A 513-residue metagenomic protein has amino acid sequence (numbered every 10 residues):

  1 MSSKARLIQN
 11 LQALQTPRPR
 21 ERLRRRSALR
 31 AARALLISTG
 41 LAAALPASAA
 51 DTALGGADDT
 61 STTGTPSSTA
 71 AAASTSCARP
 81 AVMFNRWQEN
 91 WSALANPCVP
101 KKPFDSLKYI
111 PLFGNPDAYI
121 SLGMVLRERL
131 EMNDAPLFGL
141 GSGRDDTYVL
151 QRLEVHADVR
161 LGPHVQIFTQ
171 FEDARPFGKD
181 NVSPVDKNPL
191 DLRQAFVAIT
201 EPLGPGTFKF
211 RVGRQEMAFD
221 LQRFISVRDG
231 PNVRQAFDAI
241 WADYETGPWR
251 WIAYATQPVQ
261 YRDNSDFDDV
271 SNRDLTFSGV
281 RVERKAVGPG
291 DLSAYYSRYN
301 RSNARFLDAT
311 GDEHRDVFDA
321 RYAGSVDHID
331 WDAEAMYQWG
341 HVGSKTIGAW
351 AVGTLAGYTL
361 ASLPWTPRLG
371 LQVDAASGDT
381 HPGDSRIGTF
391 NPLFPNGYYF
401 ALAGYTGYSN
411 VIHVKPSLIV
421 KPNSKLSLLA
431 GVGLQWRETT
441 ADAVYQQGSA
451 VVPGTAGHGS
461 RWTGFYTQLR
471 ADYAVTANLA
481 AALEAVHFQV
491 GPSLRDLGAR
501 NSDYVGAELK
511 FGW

Functional and structural regions predicted by a protein language model:
S2-L14, R20-L35, L41-D145, H156 (+4 more regions): N-terminal periplasmic/intermembrane-space "pro-region" immediately following the signal or transit peptide
A78-W91, P97-P100, D308, K345-G457: Extracellular/periplasmic loop regions
P111, M124, V155-V159, Q194-I199 (+8 more regions): Residues on the lipid-exposed face of transmembrane beta-strands in outer-membrane beta-barrel proteins
G114-P116, V159-P163, E201-G204, E245-P248 (+6 more regions): Outer-membrane beta-barrel strand-turn architecture
I120-E128, I167-T169, F208-F210, W251-A253 (+9 more regions): Transmembrane beta-strands of outer-membrane beta-barrel proteins
L126-D134, F171-F177, R214-A218, T246-P248 (+8 more regions): Transmembrane beta-strands of outer-membrane beta-barrel pores
M132-Q151, L161-G206, Q222-V227, N264 (+6 more regions): Surface-exposed loop and membrane-interface regions of Gram-negative outer-membrane beta-barrel proteins
L203-F210, F224-G383, G454-H458, W462-T467 (+1 more regions): Signature for the C-terminal beta-barrel architecture of outer-membrane proteins
